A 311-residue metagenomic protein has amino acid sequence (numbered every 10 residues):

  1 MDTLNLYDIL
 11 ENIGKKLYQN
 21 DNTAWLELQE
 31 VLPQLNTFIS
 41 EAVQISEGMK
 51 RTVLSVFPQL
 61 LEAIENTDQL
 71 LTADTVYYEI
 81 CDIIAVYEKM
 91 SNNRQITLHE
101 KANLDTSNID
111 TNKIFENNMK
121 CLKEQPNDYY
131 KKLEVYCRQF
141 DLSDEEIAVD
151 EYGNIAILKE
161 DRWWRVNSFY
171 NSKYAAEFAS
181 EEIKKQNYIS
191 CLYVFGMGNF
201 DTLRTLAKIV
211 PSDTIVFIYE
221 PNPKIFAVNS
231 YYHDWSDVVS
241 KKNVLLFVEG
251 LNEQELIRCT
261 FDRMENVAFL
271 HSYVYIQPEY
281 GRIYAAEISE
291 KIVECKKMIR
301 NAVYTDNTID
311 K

Functional and structural regions predicted by a protein language model:
M1-F38: Short terminal alpha-helical segments
T3, E47-K50: Alpha-solenoid helical-repeat scaffolds
L10, F57-P58: Residue-level signal for cytosolic alpha-helical hairpin/rod architecture
Q19-N20, L26, P33, S40 (+4 more regions): N-terminal donor/sugar-recognition subdomains of glycan-related enzymes, prototypically the membrane-proximal stem
Q19-T23, I64-T72: Short helix-adjacent coil turns
L26-E30, T72-Y78: Short, charged, amphipathic alpha-helical segments
V43-Q44, P58, E62-D68: Long, low-complexity or tandemly repetitive, helically biased scaffold regions used for multimeric assembly/adhesion
